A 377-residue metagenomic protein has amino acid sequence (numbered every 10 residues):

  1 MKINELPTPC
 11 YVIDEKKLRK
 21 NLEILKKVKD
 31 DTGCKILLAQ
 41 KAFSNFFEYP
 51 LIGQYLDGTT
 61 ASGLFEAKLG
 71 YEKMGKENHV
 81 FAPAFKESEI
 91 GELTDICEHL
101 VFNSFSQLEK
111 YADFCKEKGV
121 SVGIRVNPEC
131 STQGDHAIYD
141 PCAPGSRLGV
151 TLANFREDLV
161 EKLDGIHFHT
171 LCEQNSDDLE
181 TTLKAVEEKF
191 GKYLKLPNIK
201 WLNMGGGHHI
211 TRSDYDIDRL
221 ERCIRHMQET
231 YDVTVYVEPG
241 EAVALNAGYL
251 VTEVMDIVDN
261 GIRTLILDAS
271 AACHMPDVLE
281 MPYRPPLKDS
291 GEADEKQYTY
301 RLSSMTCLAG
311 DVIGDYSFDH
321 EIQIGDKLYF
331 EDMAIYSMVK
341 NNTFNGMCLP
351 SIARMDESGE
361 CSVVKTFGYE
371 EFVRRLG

Functional and structural regions predicted by a protein language model:
M1-G75, F81-F85, S270, F318-E331 (+1 more regions): N-terminal capping/small domains of soluble enzymes
K2-L6, D164-T170, G205: A short small-residue
C34-W201, Y215, C223: Active-site-proximal beta-alpha core segment in soluble small-molecule metabolic enzymes
K110, T132, S176, R212 (+3 more regions): Glycine/Thr-rich phosphate-binding loops of Rossmann-like dinucleotide-binding domains
V126-C130, T170-Q174, H208, E241-V243 (+2 more regions): Glycine-rich beta-alpha junction loops
V186-A242: Acidic, glycine-rich loop-and-beta core segments that form the ion-binding/anion-interacting portion of active sites
C223, V237-G377: Charged (often Lys/Glu-rich) extended helix/loop segments that serve as interaction or gating elements
